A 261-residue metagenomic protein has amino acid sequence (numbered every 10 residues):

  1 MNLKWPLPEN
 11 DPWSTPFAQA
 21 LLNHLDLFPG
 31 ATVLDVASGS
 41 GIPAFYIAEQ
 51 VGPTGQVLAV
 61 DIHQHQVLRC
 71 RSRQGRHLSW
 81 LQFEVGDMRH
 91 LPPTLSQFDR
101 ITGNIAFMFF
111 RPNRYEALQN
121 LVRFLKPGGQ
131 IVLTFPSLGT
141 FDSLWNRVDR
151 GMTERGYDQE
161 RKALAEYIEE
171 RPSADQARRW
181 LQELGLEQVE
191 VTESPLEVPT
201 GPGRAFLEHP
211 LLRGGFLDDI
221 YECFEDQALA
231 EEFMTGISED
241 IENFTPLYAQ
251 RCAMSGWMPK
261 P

Functional and structural regions predicted by a protein language model:
N2, E190-T245: C-terminal helical/coil "lid" or tail adjacent to the Rossmann-like core of SAM-dependent
P12-A31, Y46: Conserved alpha-helix/loop element of class I SAM-dependent methyltransferases that forms part of the SAM/SAH-binding
L34-V36, S40-L91: Class I SAM-dependent methyltransferase SAM/SAH-binding core
G52, F110-R111, L125-P127: Helix-to-beta-strand junctions that scaffold the AdoMet/dcAdoMet cofactor pocket in Class I SAM-dependent enzymes
R89-I101: A short acidic, Gly/Pro-enriched loop at the edge of an enzyme's catalytic core that lines a small-molecule cofactor
D99-R114: A short SAM/SAH-binding and catalytic strip from SAM-dependent methyltransferases
Y115-Q130: A short glycine-rich, Lys/Arg-flanked "PGG" loop and its adjoining helix->strand segment in the class I
Q130-G201: Conserved catalytic/acceptor-binding region of the Class I
